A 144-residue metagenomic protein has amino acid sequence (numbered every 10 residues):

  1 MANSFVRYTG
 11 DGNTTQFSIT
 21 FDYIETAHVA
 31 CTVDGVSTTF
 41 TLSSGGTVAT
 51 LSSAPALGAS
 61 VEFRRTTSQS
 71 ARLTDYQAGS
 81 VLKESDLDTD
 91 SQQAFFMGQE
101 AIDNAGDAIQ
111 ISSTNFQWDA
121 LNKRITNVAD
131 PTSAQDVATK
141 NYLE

Functional and structural regions predicted by a protein language model:
M1-Q93, E100, N104-A108, L121 (+2 more regions): N-terminal assembly/attachment segments of tailed bacteriophage virion structural proteins
D107-F116: Polybasic "coupling" helices that flank or enter modular domains
T114, L121-R124, T139: Cysteine-rich, disulfide-stabilized extracellular repeat modules
A120-T132: Right-handed beta-helix
